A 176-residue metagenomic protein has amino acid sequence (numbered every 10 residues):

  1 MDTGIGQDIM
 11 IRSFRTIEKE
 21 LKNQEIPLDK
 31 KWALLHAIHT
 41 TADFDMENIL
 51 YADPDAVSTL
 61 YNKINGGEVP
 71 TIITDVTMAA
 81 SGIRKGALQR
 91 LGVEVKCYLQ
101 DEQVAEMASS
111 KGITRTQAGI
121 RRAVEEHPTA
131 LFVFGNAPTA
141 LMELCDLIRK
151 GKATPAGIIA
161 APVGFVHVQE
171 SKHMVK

Functional and structural regions predicted by a protein language model:
M1-T71: Electropositive, gly/pro-rich neighborhoods at or near active sites that engage anionic ligands
G6, N23, L35, E68 (+5 more regions): Generic structural signal for short, flexible, solvent-exposed coil/loop and linker residues
S58, H173-K176: Structural recognition of alpha->loop->beta junctions
L60-G67, A123, L147, G151: Hydrophobic helix-cap positions at the C-terminus of alpha-helices in RecA-like/P-loop ATPase nucleotide-binding cores
V76-I148, P155-G164, V168, K172-M174: Conserved mixed alpha/beta catalytic, RNA-binding, or beta-rich assembly cores of soluble enzyme, regulatory
